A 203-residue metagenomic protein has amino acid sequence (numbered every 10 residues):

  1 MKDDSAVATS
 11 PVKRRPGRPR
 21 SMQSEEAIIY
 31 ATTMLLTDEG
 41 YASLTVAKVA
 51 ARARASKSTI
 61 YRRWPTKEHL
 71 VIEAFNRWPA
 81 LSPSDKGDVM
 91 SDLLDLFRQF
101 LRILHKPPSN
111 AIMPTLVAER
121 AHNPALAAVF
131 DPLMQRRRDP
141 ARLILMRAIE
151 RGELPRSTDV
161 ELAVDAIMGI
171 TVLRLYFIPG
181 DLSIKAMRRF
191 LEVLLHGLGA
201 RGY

Functional and structural regions predicted by a protein language model:
M1-K13, D95, Q99, D139 (+2 more regions): C-terminal peripheral helix-coil segments that are non-catalytic and often amphipathic
M1-R52, S58, H69, A80: Basic, helix-initiating cap at the start of DNA-binding domains
S21-S24, A141, R156-V164, M187: Short amphipathic alpha-helix in the helical subdomain of ABC transporter nucleotide-binding domains
K67, A74, V89, P108 (+2 more regions): Hydrophobic/aromatic residues within well-ordered alpha-helical segments
A74-F75, L104-D131: Amphipathic alpha-helical segments used for helix-helix packing
L81-N110: Hydrophobic alpha-helical connector segments
I103, P124-R151, E161, K185: Amphipathic alpha-helical packing segments from all-alpha helical-bundle domains
